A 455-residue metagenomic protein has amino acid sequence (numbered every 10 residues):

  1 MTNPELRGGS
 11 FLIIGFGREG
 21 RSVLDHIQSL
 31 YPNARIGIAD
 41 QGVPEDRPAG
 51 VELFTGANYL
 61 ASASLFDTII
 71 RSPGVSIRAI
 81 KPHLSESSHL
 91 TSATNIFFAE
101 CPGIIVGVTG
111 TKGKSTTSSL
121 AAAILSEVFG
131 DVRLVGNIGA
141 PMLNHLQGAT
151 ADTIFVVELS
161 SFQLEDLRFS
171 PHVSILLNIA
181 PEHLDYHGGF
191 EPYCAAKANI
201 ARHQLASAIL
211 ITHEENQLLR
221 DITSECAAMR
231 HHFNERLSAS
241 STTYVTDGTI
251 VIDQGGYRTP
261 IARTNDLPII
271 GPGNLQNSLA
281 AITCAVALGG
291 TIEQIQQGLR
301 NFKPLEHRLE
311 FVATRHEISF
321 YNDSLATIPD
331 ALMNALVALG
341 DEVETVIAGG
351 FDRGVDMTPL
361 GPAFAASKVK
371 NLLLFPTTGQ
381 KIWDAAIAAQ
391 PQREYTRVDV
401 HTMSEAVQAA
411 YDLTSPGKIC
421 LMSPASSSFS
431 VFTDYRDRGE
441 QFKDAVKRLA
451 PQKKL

Functional and structural regions predicted by a protein language model:
M1-S92, Q392, L449: N-terminal leader/targeting and accessory segments in enzymes
T2-S10, G20-H26, D131, R263-V369: Nucleotide phosphate-binding/pyrophosphate-handling subdomain across enzymes that bind or process nucleotide phosphates
G17, G42, I138, N216 (+1 more regions): Residues in the short beta-alpha loop(s) of Rossmann-like NAD(P)-binding domains
Q28, L60-F66, P73, I77-E214 (+3 more regions): Phosphate-binding loop of NTP-binding sites
I36-Q41, L210-E214, T345-A348, K368-T377: Short internal beta-strands
G37-D40, G56-A57, T91-I96, A227-V245 (+4 more regions): Beta-strand->loop->alpha-helix junctions that form or flank phosphate-binding loops in nucleotide-handling enzymes
R47, T358-K418, K454: C-terminal helical cap/extension that packs against the catalytic core of soluble nucleotide-cofactor enzymes
